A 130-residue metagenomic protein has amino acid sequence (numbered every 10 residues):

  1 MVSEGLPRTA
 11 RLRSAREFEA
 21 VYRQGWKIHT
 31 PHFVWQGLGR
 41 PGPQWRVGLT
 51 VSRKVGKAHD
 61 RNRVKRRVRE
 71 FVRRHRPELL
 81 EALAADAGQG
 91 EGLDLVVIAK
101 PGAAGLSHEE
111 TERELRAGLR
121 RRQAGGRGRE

Functional and structural regions predicted by a protein language model:
M1-E130: Positively charged, solvent-exposed patches that mediate nucleic-acid binding
